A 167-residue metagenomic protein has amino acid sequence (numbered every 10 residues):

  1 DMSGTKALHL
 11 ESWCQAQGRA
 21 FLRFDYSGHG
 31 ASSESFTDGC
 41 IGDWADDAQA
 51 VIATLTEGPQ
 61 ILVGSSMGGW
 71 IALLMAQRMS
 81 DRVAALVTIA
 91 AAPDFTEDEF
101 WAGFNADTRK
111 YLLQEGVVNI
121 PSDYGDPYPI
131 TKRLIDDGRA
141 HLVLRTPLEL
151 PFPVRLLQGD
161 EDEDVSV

Functional and structural regions predicted by a protein language model:
D1-T5: Short substrate-entry loop that stabilizes the transition state in hydrolases
A7-S33: Conserved alpha/beta-hydrolase
D38-T54: Alpha/beta-hydrolase active-site loop
L62-G64, I89: Short beta-strand immediately N-terminal to the catalytic nucleophile in serine-hydrolase-like folds
G64-G68, A72: Gly/Ala-rich beta-loop-alpha elbow adjacent to hydrolase catalytic centers
D81-I130: Hydrolase active-site cap/lid region
E149-L150, L156-Q158: Short beta-strand/loop motif that positions the catalytic acidic residue of the alpha/beta-hydrolase fold
E163-V167: Conserved alpha/beta-hydrolase "acid-adjacent" motif
